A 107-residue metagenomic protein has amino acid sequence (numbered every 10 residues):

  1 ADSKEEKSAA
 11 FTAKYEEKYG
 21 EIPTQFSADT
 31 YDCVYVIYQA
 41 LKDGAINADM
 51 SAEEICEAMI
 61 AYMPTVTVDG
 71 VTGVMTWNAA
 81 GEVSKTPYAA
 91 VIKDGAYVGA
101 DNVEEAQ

Functional and structural regions predicted by a protein language model:
A1-Q107: Extracytosolic ligand-binding ectodomains
